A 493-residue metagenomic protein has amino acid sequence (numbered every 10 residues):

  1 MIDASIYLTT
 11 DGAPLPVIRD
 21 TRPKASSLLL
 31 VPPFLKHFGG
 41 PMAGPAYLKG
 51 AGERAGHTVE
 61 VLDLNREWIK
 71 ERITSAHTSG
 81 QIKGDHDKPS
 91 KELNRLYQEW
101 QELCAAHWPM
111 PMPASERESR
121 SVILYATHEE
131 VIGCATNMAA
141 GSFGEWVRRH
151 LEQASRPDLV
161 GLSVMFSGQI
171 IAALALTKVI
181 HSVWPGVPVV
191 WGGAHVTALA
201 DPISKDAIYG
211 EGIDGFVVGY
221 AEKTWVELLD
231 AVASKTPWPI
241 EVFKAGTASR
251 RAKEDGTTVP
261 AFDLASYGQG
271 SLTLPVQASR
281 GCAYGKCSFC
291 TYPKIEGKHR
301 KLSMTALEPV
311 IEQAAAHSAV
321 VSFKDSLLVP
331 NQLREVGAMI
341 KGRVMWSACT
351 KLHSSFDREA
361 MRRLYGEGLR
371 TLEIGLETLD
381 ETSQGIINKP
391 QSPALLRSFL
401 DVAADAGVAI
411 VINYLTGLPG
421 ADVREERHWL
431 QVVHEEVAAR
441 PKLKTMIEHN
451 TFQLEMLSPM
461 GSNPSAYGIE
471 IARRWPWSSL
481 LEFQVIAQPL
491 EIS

Functional and structural regions predicted by a protein language model:
M1-P33, H37-F38, P45-Y47, E53-R54 (+6 more regions): Radical SAM enzyme core and accessory elements
I6-K24, P239-V276: N-terminal [4Fe-4S]-dependent radical SAM core
K24, L28-F34, L159, V187-V190 (+3 more regions): Conserved SAM/AdoMet-binding glycine-rich loop
S26, L35-F38, G44, L48-W68 (+1 more regions): Glycine-rich beta-alpha loop elements in corrinoid/cobalamin-binding modules across cobalamin-dependent enzymes
A55, E67-P157, I203-G210, Y292-M345 (+3 more regions): Conserved Radical SAM active-site core
N65-R72, V196-S204, N331, G385-I387 (+2 more regions): Flexible glycine/acidic-rich beta-alpha junction loops that bind and position SAM and/or redox cofactors in anaerobic
I203-E227, R363-T371, R427-L454: Structural recognition of alpha->loop->beta junctions
G268-M304: Canonical Radical SAM [4Fe-4S] cluster-binding loop centered on the CxxxCxxC motif and its immediate flanking residues
